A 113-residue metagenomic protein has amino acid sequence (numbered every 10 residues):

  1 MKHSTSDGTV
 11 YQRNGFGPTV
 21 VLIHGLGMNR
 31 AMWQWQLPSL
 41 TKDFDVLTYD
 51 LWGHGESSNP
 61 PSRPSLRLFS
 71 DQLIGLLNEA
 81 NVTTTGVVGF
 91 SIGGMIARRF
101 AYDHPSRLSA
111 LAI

Functional and structural regions predicted by a protein language model:
M1-V20, T41-D45, V82-T84, I113: Alpha/beta-hydrolase fold catalytic core
D7, A31-P38, L47-V88: Active-site loop/oxyanion-hole signature of alpha/beta-hydrolase fold enzymes
F16-G17, G25-M28, S91: Active-site glycine-rich loops that stabilize anionic/oxyanionic intermediates across multiple enzyme folds
L22-G25, T48: Structural cue for short, hydrophobic secondary-structure segments
M28, G53, G94: Active-site micro-motifs of SAM-dependent methyltransferase domains
T83-I113: Conserved hydrolase catalytic core segment
